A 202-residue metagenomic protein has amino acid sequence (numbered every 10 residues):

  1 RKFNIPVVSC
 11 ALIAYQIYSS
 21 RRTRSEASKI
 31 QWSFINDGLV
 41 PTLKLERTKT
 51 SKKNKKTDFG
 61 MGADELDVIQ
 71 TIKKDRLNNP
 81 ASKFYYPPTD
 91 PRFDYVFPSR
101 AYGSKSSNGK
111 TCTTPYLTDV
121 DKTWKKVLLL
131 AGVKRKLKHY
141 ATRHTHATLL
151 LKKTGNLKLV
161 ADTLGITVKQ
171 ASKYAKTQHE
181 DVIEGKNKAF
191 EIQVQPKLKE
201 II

Functional and structural regions predicted by a protein language model:
R1-R24: Basic, Lys/Arg- and aromatic-enriched nucleic-acid-binding interface segment
A14, Y18, S25, K122-K126 (+1 more regions): C-terminal catalytic core of tyrosine-transesterase DNA break-rejoin enzymes
R22, S28-P87: Conserved tyrosine-mediated DNA breakage-rejoining catalytic core shared by Y-recombinases
S28, T148, A171-S172: Key DNA-contacting residues within the recognition helix of helix-turn-helix
F34-P41, K134-R135, G155-A175: Short, polar N-cap/turn motifs at the start of nucleic acid-interacting alpha helices
R47-S51, L164-A189: Catalytic-site neighborhood detector that most strongly recognizes the C-terminal catalytic loop/helix of tyrosine
G62-K134: Active-site/catalytic core of tyrosine-dependent DNA strand-transfer enzymes
E191-I202: Intrinsically disordered, low-complexity basic tails/linkers immediately adjacent to helix-turn-helix/homeobox/MYB/SANT
